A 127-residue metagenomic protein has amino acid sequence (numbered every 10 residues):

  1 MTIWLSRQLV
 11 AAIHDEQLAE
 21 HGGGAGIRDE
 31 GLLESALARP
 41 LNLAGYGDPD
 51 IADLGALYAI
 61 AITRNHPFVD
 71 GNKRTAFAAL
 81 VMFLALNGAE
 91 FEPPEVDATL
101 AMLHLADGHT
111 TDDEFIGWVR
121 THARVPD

Functional and structural regions predicted by a protein language model:
M1-D127: FIC/Doc superfamily catalytic core
